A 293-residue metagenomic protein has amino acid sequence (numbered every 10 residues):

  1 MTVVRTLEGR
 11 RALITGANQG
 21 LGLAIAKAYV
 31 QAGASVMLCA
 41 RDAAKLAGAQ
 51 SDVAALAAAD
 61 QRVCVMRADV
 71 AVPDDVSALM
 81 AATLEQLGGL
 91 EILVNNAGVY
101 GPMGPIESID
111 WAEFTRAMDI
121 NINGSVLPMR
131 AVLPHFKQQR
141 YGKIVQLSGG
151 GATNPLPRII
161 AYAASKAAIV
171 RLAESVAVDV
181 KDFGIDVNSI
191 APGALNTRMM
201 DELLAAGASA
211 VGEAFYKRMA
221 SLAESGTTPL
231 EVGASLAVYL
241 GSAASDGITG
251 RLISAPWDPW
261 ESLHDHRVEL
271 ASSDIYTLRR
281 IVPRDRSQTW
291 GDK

Functional and structural regions predicted by a protein language model:
R11, N18-Q19: Conserved glycine-rich cofactor-binding loop
A32-G48: Conserved glycine-rich Rossmann-like NAD(P)H-binding loop of the short-chain dehydrogenase/reductase
A43-A44, R67-L79, W111: The beta1-alpha1 cofactor-binding region of Rossmann-like NAD(H)/NADP(H)-dependent oxidoreductases
S77, Y100-T115, Q138, R158-A161: Conserved mid-core segment of classical short-chain dehydrogenase/reductases
E107-V126, Y141, V145, I169: Catalytic Tyr-X3-Lys loop
M129, S165: Active-site helix of classical SDR
N154, S175-I185, A244-D246: Active-site-adjacent segment of SDR/Rossmann-fold oxidoreductases
S189, V211-K293: C-terminal helical subdomain
